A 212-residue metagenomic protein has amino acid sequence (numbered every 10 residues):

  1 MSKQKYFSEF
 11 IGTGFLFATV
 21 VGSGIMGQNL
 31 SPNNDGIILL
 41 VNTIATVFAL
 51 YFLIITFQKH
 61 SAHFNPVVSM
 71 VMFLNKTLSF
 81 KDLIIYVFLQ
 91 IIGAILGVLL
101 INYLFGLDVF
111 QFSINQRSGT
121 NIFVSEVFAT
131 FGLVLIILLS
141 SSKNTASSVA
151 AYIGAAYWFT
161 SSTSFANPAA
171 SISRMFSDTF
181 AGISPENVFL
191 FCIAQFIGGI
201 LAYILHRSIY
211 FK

Functional and structural regions predicted by a protein language model:
M1-K212: Membrane-interface helix-loop junctions and terminal tails of multi-pass membrane proteins
